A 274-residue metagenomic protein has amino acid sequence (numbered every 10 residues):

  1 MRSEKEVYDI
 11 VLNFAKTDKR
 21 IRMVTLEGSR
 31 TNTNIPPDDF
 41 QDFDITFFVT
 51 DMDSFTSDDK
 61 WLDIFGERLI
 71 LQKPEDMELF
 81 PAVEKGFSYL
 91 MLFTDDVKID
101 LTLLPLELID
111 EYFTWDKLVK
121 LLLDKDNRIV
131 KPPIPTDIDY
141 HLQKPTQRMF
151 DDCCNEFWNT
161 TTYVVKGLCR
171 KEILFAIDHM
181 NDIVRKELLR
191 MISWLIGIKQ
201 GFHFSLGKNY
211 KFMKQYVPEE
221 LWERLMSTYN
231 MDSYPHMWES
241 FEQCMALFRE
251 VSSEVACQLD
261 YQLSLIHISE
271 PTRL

Functional and structural regions predicted by a protein language model:
M1-K19, E27-D38, T46-T102: Metal-dependent nucleotidyltransferase catalytic core
F65-F175, H179-M180: Conserved NTP/Mg2+-binding pocket subregion across the NTase superfamily
E156-T160, E187, L247: Amphipathic, well-ordered alpha-helical segments in soluble domains
V164-K171, L195, S252-L259: Secondary-structure edge/capping motif, primarily at the C-terminal ends of alpha-helices and the immediately following
M180-R185, I192, K199-Y216: Small-residue-rich helix-loop
E223-Q262: Charge-rich, low-complexity intrinsically disordered segments
I266-T272: Conserved small/polar residues in nucleotide/adenosyl-binding loops
